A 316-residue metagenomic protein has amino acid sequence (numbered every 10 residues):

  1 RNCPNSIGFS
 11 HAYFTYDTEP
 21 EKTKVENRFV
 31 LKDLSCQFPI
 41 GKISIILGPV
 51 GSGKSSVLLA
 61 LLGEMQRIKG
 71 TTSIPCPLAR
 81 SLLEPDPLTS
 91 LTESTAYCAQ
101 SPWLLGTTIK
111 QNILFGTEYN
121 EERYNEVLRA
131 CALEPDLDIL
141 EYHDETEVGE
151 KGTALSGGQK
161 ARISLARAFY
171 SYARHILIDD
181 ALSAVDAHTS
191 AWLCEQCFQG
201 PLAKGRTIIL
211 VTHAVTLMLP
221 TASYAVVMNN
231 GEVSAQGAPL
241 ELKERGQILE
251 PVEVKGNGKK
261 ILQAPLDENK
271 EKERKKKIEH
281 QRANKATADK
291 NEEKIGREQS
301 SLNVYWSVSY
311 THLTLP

Functional and structural regions predicted by a protein language model:
F9-K42, I68-T71, D144: Conserved beta-strand
K22-V25, L59, I139-H143, A187-H188 (+4 more regions): C-terminal portion of ABC ATPase nucleotide-binding domains
L47-P49: The feature captures the beta-strand-to-loop junction immediately N-terminal to the Walker
S55: Walker A/P-loop
L62-G63: Helix-to-loop junction immediately C-terminal to a conserved catalytic motif
P75, A79-D86, L105, E134-I163 (+5 more regions): ABC-fold ATPase nucleotide-binding domain signature/coupling loops
P102-E147, A168, Y172-L177, T189 (+1 more regions): Conserved "ABC signature" C-loop
T311-P316: Conserved small/polar residues in nucleotide/adenosyl-binding loops
